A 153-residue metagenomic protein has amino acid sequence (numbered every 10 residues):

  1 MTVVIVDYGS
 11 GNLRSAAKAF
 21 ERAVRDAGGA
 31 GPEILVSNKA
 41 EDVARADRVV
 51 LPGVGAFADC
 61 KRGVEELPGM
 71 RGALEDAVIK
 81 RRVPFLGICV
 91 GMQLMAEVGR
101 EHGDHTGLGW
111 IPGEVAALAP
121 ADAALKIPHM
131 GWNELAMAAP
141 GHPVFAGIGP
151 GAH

Functional and structural regions predicted by a protein language model:
M1-F85, V90, P112-L125: N-terminal beta1-alpha1 cap of cysteine-dependent amidohydrolase-like domains
A56-D59, Q93-G103: A short secondary-structure junction motif
G72, E97-H153: Pocket-forming structural segment of enzyme catalytic cores
